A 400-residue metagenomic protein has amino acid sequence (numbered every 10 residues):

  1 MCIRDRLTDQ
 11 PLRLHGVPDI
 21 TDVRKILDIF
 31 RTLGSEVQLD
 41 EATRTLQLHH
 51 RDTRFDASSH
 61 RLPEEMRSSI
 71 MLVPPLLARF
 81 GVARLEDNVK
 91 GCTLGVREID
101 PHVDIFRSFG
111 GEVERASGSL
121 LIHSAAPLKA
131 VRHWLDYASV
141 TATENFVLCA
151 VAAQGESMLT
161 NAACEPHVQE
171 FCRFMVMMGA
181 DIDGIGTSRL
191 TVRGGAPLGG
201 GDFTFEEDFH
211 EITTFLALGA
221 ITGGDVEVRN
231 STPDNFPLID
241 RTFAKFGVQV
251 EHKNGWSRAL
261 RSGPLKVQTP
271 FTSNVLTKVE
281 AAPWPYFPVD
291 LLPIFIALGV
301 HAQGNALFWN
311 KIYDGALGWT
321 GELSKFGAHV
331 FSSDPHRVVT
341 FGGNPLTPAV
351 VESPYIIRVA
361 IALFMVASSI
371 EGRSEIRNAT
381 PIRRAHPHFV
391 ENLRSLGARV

Functional and structural regions predicted by a protein language model:
M1-V400: Short, structured segments at the rim of ligand-binding sites
